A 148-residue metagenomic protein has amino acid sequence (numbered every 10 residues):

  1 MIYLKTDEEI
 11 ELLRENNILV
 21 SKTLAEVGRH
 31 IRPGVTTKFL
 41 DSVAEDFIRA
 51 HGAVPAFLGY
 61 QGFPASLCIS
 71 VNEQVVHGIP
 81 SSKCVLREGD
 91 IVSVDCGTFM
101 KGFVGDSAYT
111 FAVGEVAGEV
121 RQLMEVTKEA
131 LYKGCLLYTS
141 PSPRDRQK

Functional and structural regions predicted by a protein language model:
M1-Q61: Generic N-terminal segment detector
Q61-E73: Short, basic/aromatic beta-hairpin or loop at an interaction surface
S70-F103: Acidic/histidine-enriched ion/cofactor-binding microenvironments in catalytic or ligand-binding pockets
G105-R121: Short, compositionally biased
M124-L131: Residues forming anionic-ligand binding surfaces in small-molecule and nucleic-acid pockets of primarily soluble enzymes
Y138-P143: Conserved small/polar residues in nucleotide/adenosyl-binding loops
